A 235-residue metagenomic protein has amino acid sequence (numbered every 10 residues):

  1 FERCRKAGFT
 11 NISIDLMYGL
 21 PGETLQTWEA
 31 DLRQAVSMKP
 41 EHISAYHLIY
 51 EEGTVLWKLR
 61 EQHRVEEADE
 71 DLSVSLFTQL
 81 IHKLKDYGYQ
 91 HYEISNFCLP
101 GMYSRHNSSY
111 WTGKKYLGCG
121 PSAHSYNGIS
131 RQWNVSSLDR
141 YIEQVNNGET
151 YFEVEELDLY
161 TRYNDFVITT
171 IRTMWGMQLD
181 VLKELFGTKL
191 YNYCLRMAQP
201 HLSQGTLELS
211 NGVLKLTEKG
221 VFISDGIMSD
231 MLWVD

Functional and structural regions predicted by a protein language model:
F1-T188: C-terminal scaffold of the Radical SAM
Q79, F166, Y193-R196, G226: Long, highly charged amphipathic alpha-helices
E93, L202-G212: A short, conserved structural fragment
L179-D180, N192, L209: Extended hydrophobic-aromatic, low-complexity segments
T188-L202: Short amphipathic alpha-helical interaction segments
V213-T217: Minor-groove-contacting beta-hairpin "wing" of winged helix-turn-helix DNA-binding domains
K219-D235: Short, amphipathic alpha-helical interaction segments positioned at domain boundaries
